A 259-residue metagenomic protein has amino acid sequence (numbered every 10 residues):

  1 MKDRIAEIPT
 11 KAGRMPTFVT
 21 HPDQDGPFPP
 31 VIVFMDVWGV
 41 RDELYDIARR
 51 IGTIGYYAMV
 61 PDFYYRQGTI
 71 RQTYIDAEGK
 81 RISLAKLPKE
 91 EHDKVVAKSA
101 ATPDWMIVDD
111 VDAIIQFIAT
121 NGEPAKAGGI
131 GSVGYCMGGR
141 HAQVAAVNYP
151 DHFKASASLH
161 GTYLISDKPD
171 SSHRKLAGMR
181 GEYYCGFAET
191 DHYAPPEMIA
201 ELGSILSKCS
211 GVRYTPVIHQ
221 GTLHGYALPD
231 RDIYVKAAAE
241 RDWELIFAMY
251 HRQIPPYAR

Functional and structural regions predicted by a protein language model:
M1-R259: N-terminal cap/leader regions of alpha/beta-hydrolase-fold enzymes, predominantly small-molecule hydrolases
